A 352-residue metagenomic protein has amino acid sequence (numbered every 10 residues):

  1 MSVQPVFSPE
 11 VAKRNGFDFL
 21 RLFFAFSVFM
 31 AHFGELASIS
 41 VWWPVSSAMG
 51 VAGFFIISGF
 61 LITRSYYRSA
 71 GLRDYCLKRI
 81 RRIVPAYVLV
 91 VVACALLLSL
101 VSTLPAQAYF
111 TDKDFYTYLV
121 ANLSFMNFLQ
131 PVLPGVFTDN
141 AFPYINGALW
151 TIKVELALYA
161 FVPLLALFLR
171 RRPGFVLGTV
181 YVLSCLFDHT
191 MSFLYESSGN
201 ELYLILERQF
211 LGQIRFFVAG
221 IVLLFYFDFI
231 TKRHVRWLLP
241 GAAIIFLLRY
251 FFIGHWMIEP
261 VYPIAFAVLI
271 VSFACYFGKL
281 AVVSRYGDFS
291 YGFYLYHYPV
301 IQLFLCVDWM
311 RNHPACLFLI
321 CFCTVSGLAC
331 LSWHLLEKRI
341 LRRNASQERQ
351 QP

Functional and structural regions predicted by a protein language model:
M1-R14: Short, Lys/Arg-rich, polar N-terminal cytosolic tail immediately upstream of the first transmembrane signal-anchor
A12-F17, I39-V51, A141-V154, T190-F216 (+3 more regions): Interfacial loop-to-helix transition and helix-capping segments at the boundaries of transmembrane helices
A12-Y67, V84-V88, L211, A274 (+1 more regions): Functionally critical transmembrane alpha-helices in membrane proteins and complexes, commonly lining
F26-F33, Y181-L194, G241-I253, Y296-L303: Aromatic-anchored segments of alpha-helical transmembrane domains
A48-V51, Y66-L104, A108-F125, L158 (+6 more regions): Transmembrane alpha-helical segments and their boundary/interface "anchor" motifs in multi-pass integral membrane
V88-V154, Y262-L269, F273: Membrane-interface helix-loop-helix regions
L156-C185, L224-W237, M310-P314: Solvent-exposed interhelical
I244-K338: Alpha-helical transmembrane segments of multi-pass integral membrane proteins
